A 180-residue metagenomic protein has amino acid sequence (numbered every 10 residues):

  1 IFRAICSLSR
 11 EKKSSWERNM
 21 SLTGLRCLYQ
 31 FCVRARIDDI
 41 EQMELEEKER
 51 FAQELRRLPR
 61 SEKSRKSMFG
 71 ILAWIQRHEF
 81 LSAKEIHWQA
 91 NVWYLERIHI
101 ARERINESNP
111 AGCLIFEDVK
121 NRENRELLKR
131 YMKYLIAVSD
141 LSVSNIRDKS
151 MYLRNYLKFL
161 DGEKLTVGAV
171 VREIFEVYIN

Functional and structural regions predicted by a protein language model:
I1-N180: Charge-rich, intrinsically disordered N-terminal extensions that act as flexible nucleic-acid engagement or regulatory
